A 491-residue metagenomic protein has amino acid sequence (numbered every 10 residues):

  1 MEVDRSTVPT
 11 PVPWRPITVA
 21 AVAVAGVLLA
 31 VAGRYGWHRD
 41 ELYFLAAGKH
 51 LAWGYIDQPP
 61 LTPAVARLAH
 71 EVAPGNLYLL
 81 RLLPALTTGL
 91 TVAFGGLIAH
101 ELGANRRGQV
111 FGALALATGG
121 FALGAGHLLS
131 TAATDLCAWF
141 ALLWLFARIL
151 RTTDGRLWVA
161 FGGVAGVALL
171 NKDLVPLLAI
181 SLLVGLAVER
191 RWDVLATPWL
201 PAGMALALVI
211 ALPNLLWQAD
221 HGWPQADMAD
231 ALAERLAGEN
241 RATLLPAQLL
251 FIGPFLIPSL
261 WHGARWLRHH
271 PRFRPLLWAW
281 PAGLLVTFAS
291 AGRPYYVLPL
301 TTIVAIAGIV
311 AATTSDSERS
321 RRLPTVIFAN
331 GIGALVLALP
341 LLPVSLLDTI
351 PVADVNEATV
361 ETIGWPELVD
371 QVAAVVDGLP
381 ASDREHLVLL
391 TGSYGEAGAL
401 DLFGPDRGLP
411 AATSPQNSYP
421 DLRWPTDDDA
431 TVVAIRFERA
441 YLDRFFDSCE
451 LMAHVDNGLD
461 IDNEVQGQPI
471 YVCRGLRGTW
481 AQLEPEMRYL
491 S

Functional and structural regions predicted by a protein language model:
E2-R5, W14-R15, G95-T118, C137: Transmembrane-helix signature of polytopic, membrane-embedded enzymes that assemble or transfer cell-envelope glycans
T7-T10, H100-L102, L142-L157, H262-R268: Membrane-interface transmembrane helices that cradle and orient dolichyl/undecaprenyl
A21, G112-A117, A165, L169 (+1 more regions): Short helix- or helix-capping micro-motifs that position conserved polar/aromatic residues at function-defining sites
L82-G103, A141: Transmembrane-helix motifs of polytopic, lipid-linked glycan transferases
V92-F94, T134-R151, L157-A165: Specific aromatic-rich, kink-prone transmembrane helix
F121, H127-T134: Short acidic/glycine- and proline-prone juxtamembrane loop motifs at membrane-interface regions of multi-pass membrane
L178-F273: Transmembrane-lumen/periplasm boundary regions of multi-pass, lipid-linked membrane glycan transferases
E367-A373, D377-P380, A412-S491: Aromatic/acidic, Gly/Pro-rich catalytic loop(s) in extracytoplasmic/lumenal soluble domains of multi-pass membrane
